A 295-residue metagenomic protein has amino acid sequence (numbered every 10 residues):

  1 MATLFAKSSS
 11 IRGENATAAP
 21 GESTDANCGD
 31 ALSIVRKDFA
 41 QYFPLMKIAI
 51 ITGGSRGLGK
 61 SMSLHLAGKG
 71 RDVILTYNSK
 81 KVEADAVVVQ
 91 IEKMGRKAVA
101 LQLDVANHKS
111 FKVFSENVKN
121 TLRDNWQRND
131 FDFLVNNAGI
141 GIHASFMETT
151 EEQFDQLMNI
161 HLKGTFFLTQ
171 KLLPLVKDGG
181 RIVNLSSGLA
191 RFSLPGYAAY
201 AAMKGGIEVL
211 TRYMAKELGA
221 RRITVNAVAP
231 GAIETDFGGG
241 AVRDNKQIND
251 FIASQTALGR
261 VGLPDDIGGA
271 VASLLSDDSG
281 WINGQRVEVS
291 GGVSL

Functional and structural regions predicted by a protein language model:
S55-R56: Conserved glycine-rich cofactor-binding loop
R71-A86: Conserved glycine-rich Rossmann-like NAD(P)H-binding loop of the short-chain dehydrogenase/reductase
F131, S145-F146, T150-M158, I252: Substrate-binding pocket helix/loop in short-chain dehydrogenase/reductase
T169, M203, T211: Active-site helix of classical SDR
S187: Residue(s) in the substrate-gating loop at a strand-loop-helix junction that position the organic substrate next
F192, A272, N283-L295: Short C-terminal tail/terminal secondary-structure segment of NAD(P)H-dependent dehydrogenase/reductase domains
G219, T224, I282-G284: Short, small/polar-rich loop/turn modules that mediate ligand/substrate recognition or access, typified
